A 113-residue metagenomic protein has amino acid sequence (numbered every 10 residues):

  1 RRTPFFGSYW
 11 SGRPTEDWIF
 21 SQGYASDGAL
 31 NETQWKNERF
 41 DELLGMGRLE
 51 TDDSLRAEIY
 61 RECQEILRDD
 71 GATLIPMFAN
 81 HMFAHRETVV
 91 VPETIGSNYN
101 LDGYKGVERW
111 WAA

Functional and structural regions predicted by a protein language model:
R1-A113: Detector for C-terminal structural segments
